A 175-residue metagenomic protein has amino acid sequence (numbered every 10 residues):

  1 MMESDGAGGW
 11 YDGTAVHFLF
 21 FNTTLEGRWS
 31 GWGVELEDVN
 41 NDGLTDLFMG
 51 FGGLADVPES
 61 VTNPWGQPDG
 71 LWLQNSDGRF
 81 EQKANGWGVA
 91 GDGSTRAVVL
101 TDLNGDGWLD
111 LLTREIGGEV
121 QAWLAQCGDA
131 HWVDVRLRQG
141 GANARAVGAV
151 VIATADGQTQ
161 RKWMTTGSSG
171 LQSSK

Functional and structural regions predicted by a protein language model:
M1-F21, E35-E37, L47: Extended non-membrane alpha-helical scaffolds
M1-G13, P58-E81, E119-A130: Beta-propeller blade repeat segments, especially FG-GAP/WD-type strand-to-loop junctions in 6- to 7-bladed propeller
E3, G31-N41, R96-N104: Beta-propeller blade termini
T14-E26, G86-V89: Surface-exposed loop and turn segments in beta-propeller and other repeat-based domains that flank or scaffold
T24-G27, P58-P64, A142-N143: Short consensus segments that form the blades of beta-propeller domains, in both extracellular/periplasmic
N41-G50, D106-R114: Acidic/hydrophobic-patterned starts of short beta strands in beta-sheet-rich repeat architectures
A55, Q67, R79-K175: Gly/Ser/Thr/Pro-enriched helix-cap/hinge segments flanking short amphipathic alpha-helices
